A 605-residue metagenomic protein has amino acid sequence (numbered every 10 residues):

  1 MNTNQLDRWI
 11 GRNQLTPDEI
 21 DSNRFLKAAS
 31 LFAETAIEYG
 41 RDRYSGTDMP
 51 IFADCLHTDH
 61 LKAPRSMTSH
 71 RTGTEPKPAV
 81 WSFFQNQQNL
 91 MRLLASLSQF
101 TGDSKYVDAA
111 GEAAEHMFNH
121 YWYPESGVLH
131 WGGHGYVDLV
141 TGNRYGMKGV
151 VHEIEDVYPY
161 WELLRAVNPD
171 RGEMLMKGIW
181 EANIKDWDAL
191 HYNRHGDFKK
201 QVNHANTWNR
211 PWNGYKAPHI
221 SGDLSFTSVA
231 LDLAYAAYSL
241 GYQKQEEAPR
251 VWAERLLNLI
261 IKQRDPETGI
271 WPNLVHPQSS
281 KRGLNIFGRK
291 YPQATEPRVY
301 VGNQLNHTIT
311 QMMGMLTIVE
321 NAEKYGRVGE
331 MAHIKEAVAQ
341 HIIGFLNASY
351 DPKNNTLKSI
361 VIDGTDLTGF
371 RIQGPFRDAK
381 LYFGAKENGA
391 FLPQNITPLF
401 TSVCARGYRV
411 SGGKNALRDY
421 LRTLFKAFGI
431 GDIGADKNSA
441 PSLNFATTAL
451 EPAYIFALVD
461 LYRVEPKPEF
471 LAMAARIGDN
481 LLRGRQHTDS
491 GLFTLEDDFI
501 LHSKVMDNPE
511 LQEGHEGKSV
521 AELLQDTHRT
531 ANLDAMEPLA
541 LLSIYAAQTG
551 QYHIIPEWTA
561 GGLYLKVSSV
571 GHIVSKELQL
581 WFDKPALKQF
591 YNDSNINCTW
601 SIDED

Functional and structural regions predicted by a protein language model:
M1-D605: Glycan-recognition and catalytic cores of secretory/periplasmic carbohydrate-active enzymes
